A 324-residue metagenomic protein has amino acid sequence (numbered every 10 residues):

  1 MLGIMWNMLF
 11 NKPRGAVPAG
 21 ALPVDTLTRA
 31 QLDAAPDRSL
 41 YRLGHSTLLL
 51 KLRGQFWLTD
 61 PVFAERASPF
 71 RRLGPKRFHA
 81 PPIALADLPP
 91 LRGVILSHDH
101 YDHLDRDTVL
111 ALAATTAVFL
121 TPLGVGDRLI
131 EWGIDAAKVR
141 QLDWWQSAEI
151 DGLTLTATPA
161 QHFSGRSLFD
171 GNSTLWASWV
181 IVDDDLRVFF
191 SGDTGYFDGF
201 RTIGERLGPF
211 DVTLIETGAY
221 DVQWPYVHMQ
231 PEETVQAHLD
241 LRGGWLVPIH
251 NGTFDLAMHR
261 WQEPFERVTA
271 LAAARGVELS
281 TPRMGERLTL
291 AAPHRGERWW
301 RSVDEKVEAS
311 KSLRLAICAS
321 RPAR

Functional and structural regions predicted by a protein language model:
M1-D87, I181-G192, D211-G218, A273-R275 (+1 more regions): Metallo-beta-lactamase
N7, N11-K12, F63, T158-D184 (+1 more regions): Active-site-proximal loop/helix segment associated with metal-binding centers of metalloenzymes
R14-A35, P122-L186, R267-A292: Metallo-beta-lactamase
H45-R53, E149-F210, P225, M229-E233: Catalytic core of the metallo-beta-lactamase
F63-A80, F163-D170, D221-V227, D255: Acidic/histidine-rich helix-loop elements that form or flank divalent-metal/phosphate-binding sites at the catalytic
L73-L120, R140, G208-L214: Active-site metal-binding motif and surrounding structural segment of the metallo-beta-lactamase
A84, L88, G93, V118-D127 (+2 more regions): Cap/insert and terminal regions of metallo-dependent hydrolase folds
M258-R324: C-terminal regulatory/interaction regions
